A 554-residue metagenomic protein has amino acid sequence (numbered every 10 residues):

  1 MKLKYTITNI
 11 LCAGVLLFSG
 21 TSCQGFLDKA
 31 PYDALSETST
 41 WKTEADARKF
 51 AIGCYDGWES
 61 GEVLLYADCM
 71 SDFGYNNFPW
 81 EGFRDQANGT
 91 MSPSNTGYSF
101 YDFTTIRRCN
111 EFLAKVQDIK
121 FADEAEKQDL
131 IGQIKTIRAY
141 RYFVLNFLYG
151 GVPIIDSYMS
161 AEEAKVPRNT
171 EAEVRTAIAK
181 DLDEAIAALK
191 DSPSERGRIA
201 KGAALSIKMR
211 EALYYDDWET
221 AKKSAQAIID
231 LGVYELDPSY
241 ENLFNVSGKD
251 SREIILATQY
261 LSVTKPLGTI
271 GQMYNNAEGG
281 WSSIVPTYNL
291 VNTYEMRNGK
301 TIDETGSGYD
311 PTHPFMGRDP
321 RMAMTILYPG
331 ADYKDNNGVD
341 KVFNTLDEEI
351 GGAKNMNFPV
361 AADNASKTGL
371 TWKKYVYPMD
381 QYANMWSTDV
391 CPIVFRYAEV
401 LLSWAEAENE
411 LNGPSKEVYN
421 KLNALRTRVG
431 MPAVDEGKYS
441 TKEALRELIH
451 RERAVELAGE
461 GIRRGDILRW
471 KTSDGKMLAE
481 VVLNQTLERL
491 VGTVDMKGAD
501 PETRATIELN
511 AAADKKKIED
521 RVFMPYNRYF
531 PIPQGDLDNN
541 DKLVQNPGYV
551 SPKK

Functional and structural regions predicted by a protein language model:
S19-S22: C-terminal motif of bacterial Sec signal peptides marking the signal peptidase cleavage site
Q24, D102, A177, F244-I302 (+5 more regions): Long, intrinsically disordered, low-complexity segments
Q24-E81, L182-I186, R198-N357, G475-P501: An aromatic- and glycine-enriched ligand-binding surface/loop that stacks and positions planar moieties
T43-E59, P79-Y149, A164-E173, L182-R196 (+4 more regions): Conserved, well-structured interaction surfaces
P320-L425: C-terminal substrate/ligand-recognition segments
